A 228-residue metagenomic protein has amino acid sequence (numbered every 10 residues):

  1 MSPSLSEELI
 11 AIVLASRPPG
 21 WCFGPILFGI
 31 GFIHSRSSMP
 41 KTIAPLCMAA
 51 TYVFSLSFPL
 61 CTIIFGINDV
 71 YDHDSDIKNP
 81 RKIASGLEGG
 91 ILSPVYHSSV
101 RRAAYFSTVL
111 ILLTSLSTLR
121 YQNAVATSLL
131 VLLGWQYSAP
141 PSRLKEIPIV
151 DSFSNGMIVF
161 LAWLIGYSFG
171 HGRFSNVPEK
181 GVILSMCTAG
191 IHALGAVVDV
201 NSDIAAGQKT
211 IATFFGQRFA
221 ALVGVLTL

Functional and structural regions predicted by a protein language model:
M1-L228: Multi-pass alpha-helical membrane architecture of UbiA-family and related isoprenoid/lipid prenyltransferases
